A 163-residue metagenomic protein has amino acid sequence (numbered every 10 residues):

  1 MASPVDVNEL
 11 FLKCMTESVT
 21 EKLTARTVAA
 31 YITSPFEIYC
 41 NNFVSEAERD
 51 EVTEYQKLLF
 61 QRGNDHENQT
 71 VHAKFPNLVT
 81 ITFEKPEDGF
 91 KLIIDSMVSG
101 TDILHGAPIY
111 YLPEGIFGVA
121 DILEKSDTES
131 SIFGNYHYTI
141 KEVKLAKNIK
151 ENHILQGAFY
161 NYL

Functional and structural regions predicted by a protein language model:
M1-I132: Metal-dependent nuclease catalytic cores that hydrolyze phosphodiester bonds in DNA/RNA, characterized by
P108, V143-A146: Short strand-loop junctions, especially beta-strand C-caps/beta-turns that link beta-sheets to coils or alpha-helices
V119, N135-H137, I154-F159: "Short basic amphipathic alpha-helical interaction patches in structured regions
I122-E124, K141, Y160: Hydrophobic/aromatic pocket-lining and membrane-interface residues
T128, L145-L163: Metal-dependent nuclease catalytic cores in nucleic-acid-processing enzymes, especially RNase H-like/related
F133-K144: Residues forming anionic-ligand binding surfaces in small-molecule and nucleic-acid pockets of primarily soluble enzymes
